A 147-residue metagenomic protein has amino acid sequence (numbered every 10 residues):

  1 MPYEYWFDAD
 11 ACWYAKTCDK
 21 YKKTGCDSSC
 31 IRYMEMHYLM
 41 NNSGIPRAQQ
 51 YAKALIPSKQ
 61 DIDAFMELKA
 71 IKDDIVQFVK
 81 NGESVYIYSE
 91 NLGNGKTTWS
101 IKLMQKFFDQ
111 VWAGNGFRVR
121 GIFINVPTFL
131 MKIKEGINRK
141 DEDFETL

Functional and structural regions predicted by a protein language model:
M1-Q77: A short, basic N-terminal segment
T17, T24, T97-T98, T128 (+1 more regions): Residue-identity detector for threonine
Q60-K69, Y88-N94, F107-L147: Short glycine-rich substrate-engagement loop in P-loop NTPases that contacts/grips substrate
V76-K80, W112: Residue-level signal for alpha-helix termini/capping positions
K80-G82, R118-V119: A general structural motif
N81-I101: Walker A/P-loop nucleotide-binding motif
K102, K106: Active-site signature of alpha/beta-hydrolase-fold catalytic machinery across serine- and Asp/Cys-nucleophile hydrolases
